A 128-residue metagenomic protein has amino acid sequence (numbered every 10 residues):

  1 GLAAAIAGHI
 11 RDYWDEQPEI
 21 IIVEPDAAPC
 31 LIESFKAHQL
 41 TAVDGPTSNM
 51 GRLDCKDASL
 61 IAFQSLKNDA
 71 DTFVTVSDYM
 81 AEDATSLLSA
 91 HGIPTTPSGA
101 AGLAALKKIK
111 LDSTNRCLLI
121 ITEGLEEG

Functional and structural regions predicted by a protein language model:
G1-N68, K108, D112-G128: Glycine-rich phosphate/pyrophosphate-binding loop at beta-loop-alpha junctions
S59-T114: Active-site-adjacent helical/loop segments in soluble small-molecule enzymes
